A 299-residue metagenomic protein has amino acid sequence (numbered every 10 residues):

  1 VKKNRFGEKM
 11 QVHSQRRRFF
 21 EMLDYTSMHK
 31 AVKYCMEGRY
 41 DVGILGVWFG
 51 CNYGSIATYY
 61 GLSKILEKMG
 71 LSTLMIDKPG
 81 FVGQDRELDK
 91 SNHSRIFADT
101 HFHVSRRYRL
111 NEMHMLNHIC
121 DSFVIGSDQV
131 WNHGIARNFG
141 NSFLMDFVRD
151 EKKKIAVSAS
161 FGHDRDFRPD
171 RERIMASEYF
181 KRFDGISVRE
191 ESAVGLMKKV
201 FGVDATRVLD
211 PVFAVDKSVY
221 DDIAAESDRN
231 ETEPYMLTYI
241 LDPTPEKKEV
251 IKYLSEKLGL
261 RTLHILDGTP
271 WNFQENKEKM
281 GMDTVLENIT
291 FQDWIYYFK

Functional and structural regions predicted by a protein language model:
V1-H29: Boundary detector for helix-to-coil junctions that initiate low-complexity/charged tails
F19-E178: Aromatic- and Gly/Pro-rich donor/ligand-binding loops that form nucleotide- or phosphate-bearing donor binding pockets
D41, E231-M236, L260-L263: Charged active-site motifs of nucleotide-sugar-dependent glycosyltransferases
G54-G61, A193, E246-V250: Conserved alpha-helical elements of sugar-nucleotide-dependent glycosyltransferases
M75-K78, A156-S158, D184-E191, L263-L266: Short internal beta-strands
M113-H114, C120, R137, S158-Y235 (+1 more regions): A nucleotide-sugar donor-handling region in carbohydrate enzymes
K153-H163, M197, I240, K247-T290: Catalytic donor nucleotide-activated moiety binding site of glycosyltransferases and closely related
A205-F213, K217, P270-K299: Donor nucleotide-activated moiety binding/catalytic core segment of transferases that use nucleotide-activated donors
